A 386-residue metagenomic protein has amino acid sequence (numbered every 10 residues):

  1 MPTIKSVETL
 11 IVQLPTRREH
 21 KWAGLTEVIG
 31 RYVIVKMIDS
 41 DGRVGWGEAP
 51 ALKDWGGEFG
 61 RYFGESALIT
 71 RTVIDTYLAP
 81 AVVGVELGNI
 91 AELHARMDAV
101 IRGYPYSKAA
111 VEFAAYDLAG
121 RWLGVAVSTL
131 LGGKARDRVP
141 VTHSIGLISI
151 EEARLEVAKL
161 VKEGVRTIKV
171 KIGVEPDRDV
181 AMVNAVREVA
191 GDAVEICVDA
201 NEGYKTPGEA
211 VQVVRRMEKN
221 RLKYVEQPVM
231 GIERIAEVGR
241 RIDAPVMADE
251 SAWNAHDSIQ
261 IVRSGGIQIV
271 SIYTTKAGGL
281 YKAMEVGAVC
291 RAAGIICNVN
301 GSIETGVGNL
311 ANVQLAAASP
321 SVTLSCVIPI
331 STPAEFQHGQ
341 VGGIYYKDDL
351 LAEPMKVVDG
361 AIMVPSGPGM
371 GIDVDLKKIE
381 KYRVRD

Functional and structural regions predicted by a protein language model:
P2-C197, N201-K219, G342-D386: N-terminal capping/lid subdomain adjacent to the active-site entrance of alpha/beta enzymes
S6, S40, S66, S107 (+12 more regions): Generic serine detector
P15, E48, Q227-V229, P245 (+2 more regions): Proline-rich low-complexity regions
V139-I145, I168-V170, I196-A200, V225-E226 (+4 more regions): Hydrophobic faces of well-ordered beta-strands that scaffold small-molecule active sites in alpha/beta enzyme cores
I150-E152, V174-A190, K205-E209, P228-R240 (+2 more regions): Active-site-adjacent beta->alpha loops and helix N-cap segments on the catalytic face of soluble alpha/beta enzymes
R215, R221, M230-P245, W253-D359: Shared catalytic-loop signature of beta/alpha-barrel
